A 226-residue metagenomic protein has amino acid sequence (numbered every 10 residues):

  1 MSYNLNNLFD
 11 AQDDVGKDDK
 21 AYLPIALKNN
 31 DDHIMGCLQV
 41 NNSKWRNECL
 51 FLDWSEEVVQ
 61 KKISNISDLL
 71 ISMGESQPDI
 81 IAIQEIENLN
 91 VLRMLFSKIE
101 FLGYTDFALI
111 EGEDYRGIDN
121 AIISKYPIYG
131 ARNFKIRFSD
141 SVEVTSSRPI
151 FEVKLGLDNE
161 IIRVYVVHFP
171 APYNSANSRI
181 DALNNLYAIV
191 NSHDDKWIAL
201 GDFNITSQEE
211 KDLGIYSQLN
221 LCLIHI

Functional and structural regions predicted by a protein language model:
M1-K98, L109-G112: N-terminal, active-site-proximal structural segment of metallo-dependent hydrolase catalytic domains
N6, I86-E87, H168-P170, F203-T206: Catalytic metal-binding/acid-base residues of hydrolase active sites
A11-V15, R93-S97, D119, N133-K135 (+3 more regions): Short, solvent-exposed loop/turn and secondary-structure capping segments
D14, L155-N185, Q208-E209: Metal-dependent phosphoester/phosphodiester hydrolase catalytic core
C49-V59, Q77-I83, L109, S139-D140 (+3 more regions): Second-shell loop/turn segments in exported
K62-I66, N88-V91, D119, S178-L186: Stable alpha-helical elements in mature extracytoplasmic
A82, I86-I161: Structured beta-strand-rich core segments of catalytic domains in phosphoester-bond hydrolases
D181-I224: Metal-dependent phosphoesterases centered on the DNase I-like endonuclease/exonuclease/phosphatase
